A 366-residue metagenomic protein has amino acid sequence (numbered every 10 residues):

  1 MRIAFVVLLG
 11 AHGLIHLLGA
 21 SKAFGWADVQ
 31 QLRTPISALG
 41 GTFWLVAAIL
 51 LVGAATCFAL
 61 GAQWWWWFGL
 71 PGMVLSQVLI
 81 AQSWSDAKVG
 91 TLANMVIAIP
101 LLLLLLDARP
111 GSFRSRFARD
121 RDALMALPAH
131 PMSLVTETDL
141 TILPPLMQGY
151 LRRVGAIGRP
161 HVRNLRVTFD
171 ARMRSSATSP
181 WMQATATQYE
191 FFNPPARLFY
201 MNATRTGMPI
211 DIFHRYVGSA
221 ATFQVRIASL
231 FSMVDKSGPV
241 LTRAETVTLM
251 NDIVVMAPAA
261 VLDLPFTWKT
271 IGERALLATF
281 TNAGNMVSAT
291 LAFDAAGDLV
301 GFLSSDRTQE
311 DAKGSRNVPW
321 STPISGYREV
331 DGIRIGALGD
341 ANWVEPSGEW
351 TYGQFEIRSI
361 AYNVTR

Functional and structural regions predicted by a protein language model:
M1-S112: Membrane-interface extramembranous regions
F113-R166: N-terminal leader/targeting segments and the immediate start of mature chains
Q148-F231: N-terminal mature ectodomain segment of secretory-pathway/periplasmic proteins
H161-T168, F192-Y200, I271-T279, V300-G301 (+1 more regions): Short, hydrophobic/aromatic-rich segments at coil-to-beta transitions
W181-Q183, V261, I271, A283-M286 (+1 more regions): Short solvent-exposed loop/turn micro-motifs enriched in small/polar/acidic residues
Y189, P265-T270, S325-G326: Short amphipathic beta-strand and strand-loop transition segments with alternating hydrophobic
Q224-N282, S315: Flexible, processing/modification-adjacent segments and terminal tails in exported/periplasmic/extracellular proteins
L277-V364: Gly/Pro-enriched, hydrophobic low-complexity segments that function as extracytoplasmic propeptides/linkers
